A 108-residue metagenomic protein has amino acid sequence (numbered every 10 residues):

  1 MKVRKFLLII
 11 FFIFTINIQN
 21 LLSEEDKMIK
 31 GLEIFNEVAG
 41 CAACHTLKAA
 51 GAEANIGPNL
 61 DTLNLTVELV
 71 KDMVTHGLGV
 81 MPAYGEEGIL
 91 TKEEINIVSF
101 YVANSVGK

Functional and structural regions predicted by a protein language model:
M1-E25, G107-K108: N-terminal export/targeting leaders of redox proteins
M1-V3, V74-V80, Y84, I89: Extended, non-globular alpha-helical segments
E25-L47: Sequence/structural segment immediately N-terminal to covalent heme-attachment motifs in c-type and related
K27-K30, G40, T66-V70, G77 (+2 more regions): Stable alpha-helical elements in mature extracytoplasmic
N36, G40, L65, T75-G79 (+1 more regions): Sec-exported extracytoplasmic/periplasmic mature domains
A42-T75, V80: Gly/Gly-Pro-rich "capping" loops immediately C-terminal to redox-active cysteine motifs in periplasmic/lumenal
E87-K108: C-terminal capping alpha-helices of c-type cytochrome domains
